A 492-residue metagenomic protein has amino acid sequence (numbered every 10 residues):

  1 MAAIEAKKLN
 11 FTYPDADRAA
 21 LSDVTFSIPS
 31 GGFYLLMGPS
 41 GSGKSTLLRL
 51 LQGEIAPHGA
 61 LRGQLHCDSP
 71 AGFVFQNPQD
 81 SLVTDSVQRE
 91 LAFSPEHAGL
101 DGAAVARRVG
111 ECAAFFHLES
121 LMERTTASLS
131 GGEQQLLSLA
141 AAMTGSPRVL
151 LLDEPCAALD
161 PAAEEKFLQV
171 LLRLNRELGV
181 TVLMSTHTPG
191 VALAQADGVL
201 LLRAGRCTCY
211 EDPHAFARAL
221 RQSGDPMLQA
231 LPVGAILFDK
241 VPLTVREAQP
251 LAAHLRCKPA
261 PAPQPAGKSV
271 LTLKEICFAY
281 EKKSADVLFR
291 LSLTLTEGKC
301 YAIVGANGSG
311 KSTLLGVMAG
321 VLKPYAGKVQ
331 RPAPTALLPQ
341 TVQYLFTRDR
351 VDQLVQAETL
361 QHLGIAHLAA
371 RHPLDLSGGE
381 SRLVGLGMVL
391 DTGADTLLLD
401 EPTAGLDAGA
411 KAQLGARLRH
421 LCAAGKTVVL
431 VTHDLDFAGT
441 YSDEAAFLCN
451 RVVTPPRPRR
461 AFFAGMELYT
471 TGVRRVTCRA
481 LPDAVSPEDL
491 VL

Functional and structural regions predicted by a protein language model:
M37-P39, V304-A306: The feature captures the beta-strand-to-loop junction immediately N-terminal to the Walker
A104-L121, Q356-L368: Conserved ABC ATPase "signature" region
T125-L129, E133, H372-L376, E380: Conserved ABC ATPase signature
A142-M143, L390: ABC ATPase C-loop
L150-D153, L397-D400: Catalytic Walker B motif of ABC-type/P-loop ATPase nucleotide-binding domains
T186-H187, T432-H433: H-loop/switch region of ABC-family ATPase nucleotide-binding domains
R206-L231, V452-V476: Conserved beta-strand-loop-alpha-helix hinge in the C-terminal portion of ABC ATPase nucleotide-binding domains
R221-S269, L468-L492: ABC ATPase nucleotide-binding domains
